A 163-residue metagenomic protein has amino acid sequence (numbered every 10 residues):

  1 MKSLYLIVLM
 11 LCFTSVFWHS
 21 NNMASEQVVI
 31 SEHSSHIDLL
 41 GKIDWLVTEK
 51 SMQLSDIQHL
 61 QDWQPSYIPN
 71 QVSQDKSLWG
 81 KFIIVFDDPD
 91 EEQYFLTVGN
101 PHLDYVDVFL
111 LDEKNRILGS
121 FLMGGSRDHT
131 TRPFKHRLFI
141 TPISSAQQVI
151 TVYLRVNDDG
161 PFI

Functional and structural regions predicted by a protein language model:
M1-L6: Positively charged n-region of N-terminal signal peptides that target proteins for export
I7-V16: Bacterial N-terminal signal peptides
N22-I163: Soluble non-transmembrane domains of integral membrane proteins
